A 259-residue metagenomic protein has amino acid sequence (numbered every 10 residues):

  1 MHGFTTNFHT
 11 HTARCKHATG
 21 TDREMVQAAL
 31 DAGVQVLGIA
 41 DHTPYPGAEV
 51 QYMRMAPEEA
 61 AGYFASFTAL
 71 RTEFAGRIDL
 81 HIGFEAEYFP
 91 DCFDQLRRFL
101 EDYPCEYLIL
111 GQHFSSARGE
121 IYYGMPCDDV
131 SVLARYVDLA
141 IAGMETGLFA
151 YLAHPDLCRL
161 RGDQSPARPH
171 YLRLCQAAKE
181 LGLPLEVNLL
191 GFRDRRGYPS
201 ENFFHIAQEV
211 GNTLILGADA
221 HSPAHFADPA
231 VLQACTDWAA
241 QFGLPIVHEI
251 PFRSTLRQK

Functional and structural regions predicted by a protein language model:
M1-P90, R161-C175, G182, L189 (+3 more regions): An N-terminally biased module of ancient metal coordination in phosphate/nucleic-acid-related enzymes
K16, I109-V210: Domain-core and long-helix interface of multi-subunit machines
D22-Q35, D91-C105, Y136-T146, R173-Q176 (+1 more regions): Short amphipathic alpha-helices and their capping/turn segments at secondary-structure boundaries
E59-F67, L133-V137, L232: Well-ordered, non-membrane alpha-helical segments in soluble/globular domains
I78-Y123: Hydrophobic alpha-helical segments and helix pairs
P229-K259: Mid-to-C-terminal alpha-helical segments outside catalytic/metal-binding sites
